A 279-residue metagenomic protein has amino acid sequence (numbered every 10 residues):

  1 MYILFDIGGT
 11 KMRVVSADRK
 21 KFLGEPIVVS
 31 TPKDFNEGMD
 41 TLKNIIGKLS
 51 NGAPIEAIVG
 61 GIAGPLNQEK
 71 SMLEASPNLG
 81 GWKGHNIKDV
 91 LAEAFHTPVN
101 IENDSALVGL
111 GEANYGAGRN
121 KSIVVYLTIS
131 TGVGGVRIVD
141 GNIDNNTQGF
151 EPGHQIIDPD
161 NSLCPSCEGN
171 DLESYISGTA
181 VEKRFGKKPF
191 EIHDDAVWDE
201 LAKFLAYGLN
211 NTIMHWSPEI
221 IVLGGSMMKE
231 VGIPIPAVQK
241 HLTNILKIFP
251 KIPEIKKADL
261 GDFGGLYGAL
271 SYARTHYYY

Functional and structural regions predicted by a protein language model:
M1-A57, L66-M72, D89-T97, E112-V125 (+3 more regions): ATP-binding/phosphotransfer module of carbohydrate and carboxylate kinases, centering on a glycine-rich
S30-P32, G81, F150-G153: A short acidic/small-residue loop/turn micro-motif
S71-G84: A charged helix-plus-loop insertion that forms the helical arch/lid used to bind and gate nucleic-acid substrates
V99-N103: General beta-strand structural signal in soluble alpha/beta enzymes
D104, S130, A269: Active-site glycine-centered loops adjacent to acidic/histidine catalytic or metal-binding residues that shape
V108-G109: Hydrophobic alpha-helical segments within soluble ligand-binding/sensing domains
V133: Active-site histidine-anchored catalytic micro-motif
